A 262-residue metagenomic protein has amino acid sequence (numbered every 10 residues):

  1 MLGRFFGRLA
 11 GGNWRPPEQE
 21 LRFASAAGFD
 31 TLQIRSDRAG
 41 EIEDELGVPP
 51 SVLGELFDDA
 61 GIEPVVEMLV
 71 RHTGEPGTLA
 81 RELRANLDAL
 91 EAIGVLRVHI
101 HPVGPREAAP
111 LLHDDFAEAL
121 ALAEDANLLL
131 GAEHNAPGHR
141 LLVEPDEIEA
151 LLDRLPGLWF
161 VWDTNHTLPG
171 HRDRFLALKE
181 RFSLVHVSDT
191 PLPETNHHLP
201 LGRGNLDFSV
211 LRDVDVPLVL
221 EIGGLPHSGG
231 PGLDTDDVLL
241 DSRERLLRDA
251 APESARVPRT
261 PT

Functional and structural regions predicted by a protein language model:
M1-P16, L69-A80, P105-E107: Active-site mouth loops of central-metabolism enzymes
M1-R8, A27, Q33-R35, R97-V103 (+3 more regions): Short, conserved structural micro-motifs that define repeat-unit consensus positions and nucleotide-binding loops
G3-L9, W14-G28, L87-A89, G94 (+2 more regions): Histidine-acidic metal/acid-base catalytic patches
D30-D37, E41, E63-L69, L96-H99: Short, well-structured secondary-structure segments
Q33, H99, G131, V161 (+2 more regions): Conserved beta-strand positions in the central sheet of alpha/beta enzyme cores
Q33-L56: Glycine-rich, proline-tolerant flexible connector loops at the mouths of alpha/beta enzymes
S36-R38, V70-H72, P102-R106, H134-G138 (+3 more regions): Active-site-proximal loop/turn and secondary-structure-junction residues that shape catalytic pockets, frequently
E55-P64, T73-F160, D234-R245, D249 (+1 more regions): Active-site acidic/histidine proton-transfer and metal-coordination neighborhood in alpha/beta enzyme cores
